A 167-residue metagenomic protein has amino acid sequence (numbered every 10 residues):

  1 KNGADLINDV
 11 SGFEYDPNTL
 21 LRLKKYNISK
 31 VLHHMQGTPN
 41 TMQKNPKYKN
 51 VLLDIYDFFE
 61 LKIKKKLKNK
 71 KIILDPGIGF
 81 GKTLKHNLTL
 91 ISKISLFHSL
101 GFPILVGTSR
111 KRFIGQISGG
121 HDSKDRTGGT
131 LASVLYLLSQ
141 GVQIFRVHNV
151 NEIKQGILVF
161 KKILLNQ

Functional and structural regions predicted by a protein language model:
K1-N2: Flavin-dependent oxidoreductase catalytic cores
D5-K65, G81-Q167: Active-site-adjacent loop and "lid" segments of alpha/beta metabolic enzymes
G77-G79: Short loop/turn motifs enriched for small/polar and acidic residues
